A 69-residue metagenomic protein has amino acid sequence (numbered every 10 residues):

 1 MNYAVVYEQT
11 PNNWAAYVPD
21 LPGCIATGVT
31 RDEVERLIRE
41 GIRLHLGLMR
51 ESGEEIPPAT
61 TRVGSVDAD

Functional and structural regions predicted by a protein language model:
M1-Y3, R36-D69: Short, charged, surface-exposed hinge/linker loops at domain edges that act as mobile lids or interdomain connectors
E8-L21: Short aromatic-glycine-(Arg/Gly/Cys) micro-motifs in beta-strand/loop hairpins
P19, C24, M49: Short glycine- and Lys/Arg-enriched binding-loop motifs that mark or flank ligand-binding interfaces
P22-D32: A short, exposed loop/beta-hairpin motif centered on an aromatic-Gly-Thr core
